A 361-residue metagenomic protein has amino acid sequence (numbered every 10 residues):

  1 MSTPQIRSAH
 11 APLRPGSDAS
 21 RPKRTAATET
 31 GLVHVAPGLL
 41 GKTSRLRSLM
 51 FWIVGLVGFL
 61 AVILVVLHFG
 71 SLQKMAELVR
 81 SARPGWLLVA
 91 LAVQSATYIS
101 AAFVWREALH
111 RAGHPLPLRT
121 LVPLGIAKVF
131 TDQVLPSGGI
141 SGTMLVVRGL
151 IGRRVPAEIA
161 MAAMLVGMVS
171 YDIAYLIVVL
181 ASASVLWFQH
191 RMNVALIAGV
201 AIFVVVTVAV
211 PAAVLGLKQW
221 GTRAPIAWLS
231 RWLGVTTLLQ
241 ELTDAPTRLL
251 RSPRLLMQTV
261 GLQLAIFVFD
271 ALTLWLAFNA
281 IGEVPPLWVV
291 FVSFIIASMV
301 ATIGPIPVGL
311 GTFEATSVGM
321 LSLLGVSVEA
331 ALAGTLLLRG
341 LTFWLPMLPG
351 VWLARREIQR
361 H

Functional and structural regions predicted by a protein language model:
S2-I126, V185, H190-T302, A333 (+1 more regions): Predominantly cytoplasmic-facing regulatory/coupling regions of multi-pass membrane proteins
A112-G113, I151-V155, I281-G282, S322-V326: Short helix-loop-helix connector
R119-P123, G138-T143, I151-V169, V326-L337: Membrane-interface alpha-helices at helix entry/exit sites of multi-pass transporters
A127-S137, F294-E314: Transmembrane alpha-helix interface/packing and boundary motifs in multi-pass membrane proteins, characterized by
V129-I140, M168-L180, P211: Mid-bilayer segments of alpha-helical transmembrane spans in multi-pass integral membrane proteins that mediate
V134, L145-G149, M161-V169, A174-L176 (+2 more regions): Hydrophobic alpha-helical membrane segments of integral membrane proteins
G139-I151, A181, P305-L323, W352: Re-entrant/interfacial helical elements at transmembrane boundaries that shape and gate the permeation pathway
